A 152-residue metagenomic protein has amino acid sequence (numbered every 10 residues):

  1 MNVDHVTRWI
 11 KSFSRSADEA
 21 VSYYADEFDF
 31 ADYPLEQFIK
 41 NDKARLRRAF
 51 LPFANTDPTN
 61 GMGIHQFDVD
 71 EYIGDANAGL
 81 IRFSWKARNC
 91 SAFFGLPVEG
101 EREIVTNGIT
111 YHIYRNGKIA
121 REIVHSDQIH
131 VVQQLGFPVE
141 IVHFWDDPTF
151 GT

Functional and structural regions predicted by a protein language model:
M1-T152: C-terminal and inter-domain tail/linker signature
